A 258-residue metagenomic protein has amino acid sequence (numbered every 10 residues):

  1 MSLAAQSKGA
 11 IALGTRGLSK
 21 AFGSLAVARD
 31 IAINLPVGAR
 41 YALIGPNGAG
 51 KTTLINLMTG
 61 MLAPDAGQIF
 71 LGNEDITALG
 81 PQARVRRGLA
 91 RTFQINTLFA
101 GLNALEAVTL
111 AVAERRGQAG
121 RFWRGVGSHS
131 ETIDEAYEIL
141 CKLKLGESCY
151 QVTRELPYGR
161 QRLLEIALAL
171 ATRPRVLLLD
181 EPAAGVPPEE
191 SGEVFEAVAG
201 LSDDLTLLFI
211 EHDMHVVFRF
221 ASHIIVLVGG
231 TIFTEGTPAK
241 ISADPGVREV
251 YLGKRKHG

Functional and structural regions predicted by a protein language model:
S2-G258: Glycine-rich phosphate-binding loops of nucleotide-dependent enzymes
